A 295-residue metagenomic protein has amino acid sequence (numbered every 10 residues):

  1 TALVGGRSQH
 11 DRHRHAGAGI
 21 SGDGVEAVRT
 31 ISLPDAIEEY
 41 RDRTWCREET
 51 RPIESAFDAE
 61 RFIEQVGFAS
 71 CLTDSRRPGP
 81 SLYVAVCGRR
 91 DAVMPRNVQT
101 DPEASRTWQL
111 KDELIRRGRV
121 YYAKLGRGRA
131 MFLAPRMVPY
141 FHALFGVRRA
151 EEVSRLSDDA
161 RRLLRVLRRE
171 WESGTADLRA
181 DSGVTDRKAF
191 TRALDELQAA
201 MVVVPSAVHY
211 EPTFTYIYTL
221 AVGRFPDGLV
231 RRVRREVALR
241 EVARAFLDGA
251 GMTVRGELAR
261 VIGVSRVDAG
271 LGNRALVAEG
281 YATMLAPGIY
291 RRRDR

Functional and structural regions predicted by a protein language model:
R7-D11: Intrinsic low-complexity, disordered N-terminal segments enriched in polar/charged/small residues
G22-R295: Long, low-complexity intrinsically disordered regions
